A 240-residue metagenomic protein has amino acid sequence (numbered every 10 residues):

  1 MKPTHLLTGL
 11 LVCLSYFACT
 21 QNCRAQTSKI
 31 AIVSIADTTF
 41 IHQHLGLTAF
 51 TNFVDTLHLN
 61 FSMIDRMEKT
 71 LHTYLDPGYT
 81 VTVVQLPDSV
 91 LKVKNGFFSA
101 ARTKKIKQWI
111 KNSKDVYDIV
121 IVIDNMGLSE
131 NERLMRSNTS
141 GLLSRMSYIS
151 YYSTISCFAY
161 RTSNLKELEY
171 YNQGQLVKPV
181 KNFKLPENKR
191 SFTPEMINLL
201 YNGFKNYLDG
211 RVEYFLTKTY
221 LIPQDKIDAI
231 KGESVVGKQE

Functional and structural regions predicted by a protein language model:
M1-S28: Bacterial Sec-dependent N-terminal signal peptides
L14-N22, E68-L71, Q108-I110, S156: Intrinsically disordered, low-complexity boundary segments flanking structured domains
Q21-K92, G96-F98, T217-E240: A structural "domain/chain start" motif
A31-S34, T38, Y148-E240: C-terminal/domain-edge helix-coil "capping" segments
F40-H44, N131-R133, V180-F183: Short acidic/His/Gly/Ser-rich catalytic and metal-binding motifs that mark active-site loops of diverse hydrolases
H44-F53, R133-M146, E187-N188: Low-complexity, polar-biased intrinsically disordered regions enriched in Pro/Ser/Thr/Gly
M63, M67, L71, R102-W109 (+3 more regions): Stable alpha-helical elements in mature extracytoplasmic
S99-S163: Surface-exposed short loop/turn segments
